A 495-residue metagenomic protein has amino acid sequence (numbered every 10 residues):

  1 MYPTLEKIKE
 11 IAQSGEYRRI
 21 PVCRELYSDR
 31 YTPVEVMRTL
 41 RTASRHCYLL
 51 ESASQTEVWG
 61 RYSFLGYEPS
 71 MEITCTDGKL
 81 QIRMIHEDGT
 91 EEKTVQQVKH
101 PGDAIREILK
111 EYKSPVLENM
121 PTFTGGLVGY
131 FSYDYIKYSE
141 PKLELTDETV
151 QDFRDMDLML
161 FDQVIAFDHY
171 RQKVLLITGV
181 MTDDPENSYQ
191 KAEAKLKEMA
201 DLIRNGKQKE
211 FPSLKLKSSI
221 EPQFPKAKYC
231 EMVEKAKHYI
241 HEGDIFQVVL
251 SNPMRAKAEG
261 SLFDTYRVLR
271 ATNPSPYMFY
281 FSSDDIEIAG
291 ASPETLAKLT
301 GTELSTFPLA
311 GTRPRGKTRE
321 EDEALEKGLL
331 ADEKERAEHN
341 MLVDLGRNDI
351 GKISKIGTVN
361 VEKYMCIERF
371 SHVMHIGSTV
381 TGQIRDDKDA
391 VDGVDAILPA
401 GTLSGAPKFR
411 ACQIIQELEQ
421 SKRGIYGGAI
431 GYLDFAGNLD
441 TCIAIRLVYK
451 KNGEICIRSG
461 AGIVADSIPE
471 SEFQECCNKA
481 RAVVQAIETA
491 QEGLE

Functional and structural regions predicted by a protein language model:
M1-E495: Extended alpha-helical targeting/anchoring segments, especially N-terminal organellar/secretory targeting helices
